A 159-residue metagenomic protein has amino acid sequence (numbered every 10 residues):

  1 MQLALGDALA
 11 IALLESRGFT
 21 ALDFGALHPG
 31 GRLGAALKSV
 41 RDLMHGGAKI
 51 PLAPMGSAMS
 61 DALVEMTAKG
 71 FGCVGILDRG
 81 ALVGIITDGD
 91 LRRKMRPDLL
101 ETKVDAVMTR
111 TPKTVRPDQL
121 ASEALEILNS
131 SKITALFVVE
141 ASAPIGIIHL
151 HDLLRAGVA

Functional and structural regions predicted by a protein language model:
M1-T20: Short alpha-helices
E15-H45: Internal, active-site/partner-interface "lid" segment
L37-I50, L100-P112: Bateman (tandem CBS) regulatory domains
L52-G70, L77, M95, T114-A141 (+1 more regions): The conserved cystathionine-beta-synthase
L82-I85, A121, P144-I147: Glycine-rich acetyl-CoA-binding "A-motif" of GNAT/NAT acetyltransferases
G89-L91, M95-L100: Cytosolic, membrane-proximal regulatory domains of ion/volume homeostasis and mechanosensation machinery
